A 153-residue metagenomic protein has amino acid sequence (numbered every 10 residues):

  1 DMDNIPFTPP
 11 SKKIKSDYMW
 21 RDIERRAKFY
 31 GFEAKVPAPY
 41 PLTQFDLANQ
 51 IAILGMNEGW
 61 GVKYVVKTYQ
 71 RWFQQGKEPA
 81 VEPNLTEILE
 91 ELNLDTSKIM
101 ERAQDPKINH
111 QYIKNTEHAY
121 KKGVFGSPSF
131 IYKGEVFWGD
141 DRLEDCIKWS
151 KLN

Functional and structural regions predicted by a protein language model:
D1-W72: Structural alpha/beta surface segment adjacent to cysteine/selenocysteine redox centers across thiol/disulfide enzymes
K67-N153: C-terminal cap of thioredoxin/glutaredoxin-like
